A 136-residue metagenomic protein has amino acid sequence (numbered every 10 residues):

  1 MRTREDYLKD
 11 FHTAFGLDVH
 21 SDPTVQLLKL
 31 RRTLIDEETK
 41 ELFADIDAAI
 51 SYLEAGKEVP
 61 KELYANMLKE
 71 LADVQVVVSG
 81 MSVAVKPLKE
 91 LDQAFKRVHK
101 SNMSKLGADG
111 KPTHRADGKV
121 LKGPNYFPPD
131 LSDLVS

Functional and structural regions predicted by a protein language model:
M1-S136: Flexible "arm" and connector segments at domain edges
